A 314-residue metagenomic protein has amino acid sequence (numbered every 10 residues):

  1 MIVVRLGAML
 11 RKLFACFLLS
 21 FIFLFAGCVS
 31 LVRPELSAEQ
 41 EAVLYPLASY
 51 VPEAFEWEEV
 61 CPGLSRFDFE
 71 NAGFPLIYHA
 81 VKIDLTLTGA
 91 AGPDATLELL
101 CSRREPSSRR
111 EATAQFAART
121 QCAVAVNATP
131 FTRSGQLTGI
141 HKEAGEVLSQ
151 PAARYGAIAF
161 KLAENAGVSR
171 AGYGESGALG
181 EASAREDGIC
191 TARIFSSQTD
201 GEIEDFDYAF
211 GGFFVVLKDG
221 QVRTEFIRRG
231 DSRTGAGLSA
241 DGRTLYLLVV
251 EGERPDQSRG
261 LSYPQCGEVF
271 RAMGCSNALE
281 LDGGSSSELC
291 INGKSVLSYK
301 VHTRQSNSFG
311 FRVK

Functional and structural regions predicted by a protein language model:
V3-L18: N-terminal Sec-pathway targeting helices
C16-A26: Bacterial N-terminal signal peptides
G27-E181: Zymogen propeptides
L76-Y78, T120, G211, D231-R233 (+1 more regions): Extracytoplasmic
L97-E98, Q121-V124, A128, I140 (+8 more regions): Structural motif
L100-S107, F195-G201, V250-R254: Short, solvent-exposed aromatic-acidic interface loops
G135-G156, F160-L162, V222-E280, S286-K314: Conserved, well-ordered active-site substructure
T199-I227, R233: Conserved mixed alpha/beta catalytic, RNA-binding, or beta-rich assembly cores of soluble enzyme, regulatory
